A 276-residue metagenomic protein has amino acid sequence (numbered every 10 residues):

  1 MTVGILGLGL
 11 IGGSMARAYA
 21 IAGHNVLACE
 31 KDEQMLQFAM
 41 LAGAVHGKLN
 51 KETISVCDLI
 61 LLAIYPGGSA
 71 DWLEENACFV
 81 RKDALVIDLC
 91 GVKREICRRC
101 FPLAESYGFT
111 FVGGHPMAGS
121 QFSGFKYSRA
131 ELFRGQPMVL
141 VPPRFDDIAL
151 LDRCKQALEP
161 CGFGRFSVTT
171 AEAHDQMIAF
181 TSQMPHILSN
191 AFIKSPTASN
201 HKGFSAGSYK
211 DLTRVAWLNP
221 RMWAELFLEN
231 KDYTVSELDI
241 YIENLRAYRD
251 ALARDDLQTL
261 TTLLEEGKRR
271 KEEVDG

Functional and structural regions predicted by a protein language model:
M1-K51, S55: NAD(P)+-binding Rossmann beta1-loop-alpha1 motif at the extreme N-terminus of oxidoreductases
H24, A44, F109, F163-G164: Short phosphate-binding/catalytic loops that engage adenosine nucleotides
K51-V80, A84-I87, G91: Rossmann-like NAD(P)-binding element
E74-K126: Rossmann-like NAD(P)(H) cofactor-binding subdomain of soluble oxidoreductases
A130-R214: Internal alpha-helical scaffold of NAD(P)-dependent oxidoreductase catalytic cores
N200-R270: Interdomain hinge/lid region at the active-site interface of Rossmann-like NAD(P)-dependent oxidoreductases
